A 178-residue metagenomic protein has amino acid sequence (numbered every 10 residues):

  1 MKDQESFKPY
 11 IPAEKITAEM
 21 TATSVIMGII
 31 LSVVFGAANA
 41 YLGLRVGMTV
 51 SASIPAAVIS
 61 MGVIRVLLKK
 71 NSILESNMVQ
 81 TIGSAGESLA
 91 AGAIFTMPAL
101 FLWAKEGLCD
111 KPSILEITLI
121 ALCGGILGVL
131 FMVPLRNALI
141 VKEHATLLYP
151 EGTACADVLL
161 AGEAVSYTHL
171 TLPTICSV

Functional and structural regions predicted by a protein language model:
D3-V50: N-terminal signal-anchor module of multipass membrane proteins
E5-I11, V63-S84, C155-V158, G162: Non-transmembrane, extramembrane segments of multi-pass ion/lipid transporters
E19-A22, E163-Y167: Membrane-water interface at loop-to-transmembrane-helix junctions
S32-L44, S53-A57, M61-V66, L89-M97 (+2 more regions): Transmembrane alpha-helical segments of multi-pass membrane transport proteins and ion-pumping complexes
R45-A56, T146-E151: Short, non-helical or kinked segments that cap or interrupt transmembrane helices
K69-H144: Membrane-interface helix-loop-helix modules in multi-pass membrane proteins
E143-E163: Juxtamembrane inter-helical linkers in multi-pass membrane proteins
T168-T174: Conserved small/polar residues in nucleotide/adenosyl-binding loops
